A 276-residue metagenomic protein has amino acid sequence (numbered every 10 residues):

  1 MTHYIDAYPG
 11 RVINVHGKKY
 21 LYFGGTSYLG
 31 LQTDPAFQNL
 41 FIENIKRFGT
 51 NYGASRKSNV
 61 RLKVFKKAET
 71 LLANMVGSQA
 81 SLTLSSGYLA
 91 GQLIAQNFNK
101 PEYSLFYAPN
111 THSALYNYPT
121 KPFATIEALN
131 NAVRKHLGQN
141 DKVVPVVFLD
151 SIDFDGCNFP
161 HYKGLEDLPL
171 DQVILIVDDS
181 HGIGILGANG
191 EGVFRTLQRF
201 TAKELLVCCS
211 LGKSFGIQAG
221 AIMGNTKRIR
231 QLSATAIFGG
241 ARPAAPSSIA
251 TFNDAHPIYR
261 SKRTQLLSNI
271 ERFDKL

Functional and structural regions predicted by a protein language model:
M1-N51: N-terminal "arm"/small-domain region of PLP-dependent enzymes with the aminotransferase-like
N39-S86, I270-R272: Conserved N-terminal alpha-helix of the aminotransferase class I/II PLP-enzyme fold
L71, F252-L276: Conserved PLP-dependent catalytic core of the aminotransferase class-I/II
L84-S86, I94-A114, N130-R134, L266: Conserved PLP-anchoring active-site segment centered on the Schiff-base-forming lysine
T125-I176: Active-site phosphate-binding strand-loop segment of PLP-dependent enzymes
L197-Q231: Active-site PLP attachment segment
S233-A244: A short glycine-threonine-serine/GTX helix/turn-capping micro-motif
